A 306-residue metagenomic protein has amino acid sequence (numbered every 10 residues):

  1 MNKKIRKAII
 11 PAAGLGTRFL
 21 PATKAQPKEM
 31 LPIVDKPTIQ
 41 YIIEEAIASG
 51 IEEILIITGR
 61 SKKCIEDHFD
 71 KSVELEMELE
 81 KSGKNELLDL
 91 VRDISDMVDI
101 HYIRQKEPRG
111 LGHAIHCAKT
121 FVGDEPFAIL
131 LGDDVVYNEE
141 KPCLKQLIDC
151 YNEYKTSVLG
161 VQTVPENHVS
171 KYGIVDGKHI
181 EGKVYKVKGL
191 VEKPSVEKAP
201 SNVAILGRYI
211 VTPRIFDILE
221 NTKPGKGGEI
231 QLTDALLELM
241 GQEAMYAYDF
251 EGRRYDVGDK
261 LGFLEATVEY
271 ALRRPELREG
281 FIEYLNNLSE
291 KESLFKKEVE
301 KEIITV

Functional and structural regions predicted by a protein language model:
M1-I10, R18, P32, K36-I129 (+2 more regions): Conserved N-terminal catalytic core of the sugar/cofactor nucleotidyltransferase
K3-I5, P126, G177, K183-K186 (+1 more regions): Conserved alpha/beta core of the MobA/IspD/sugar-nucleotide pyrophosphorylase nucleotidyltransferase superfamily
L15, D134: Active-site metal-binding loops of divalent metal-dependent hydrolases
Q26-P27: Short alpha-helical oligomerization interface
M30, I100-Y102, S157, M245-A247 (+1 more regions): Conserved beta-strand scaffold positions in the cores of enzyme catalytic domains, especially in NTP/NDP-utilizing
L88-D99, H179-V184, E238-M240: Short, conserved catalytic or adaptor-binding loops enriched in Gly and charged residues
I103-Q105, C117, G160-V161, Y248-F250: Conserved beta-strand termini and adjacent loop/short-helix elements that scaffold enzyme active sites in alpha/beta
V135-D217, T222, K226: Conserved core of the sugar-phosphate nucleotidyltransferase
